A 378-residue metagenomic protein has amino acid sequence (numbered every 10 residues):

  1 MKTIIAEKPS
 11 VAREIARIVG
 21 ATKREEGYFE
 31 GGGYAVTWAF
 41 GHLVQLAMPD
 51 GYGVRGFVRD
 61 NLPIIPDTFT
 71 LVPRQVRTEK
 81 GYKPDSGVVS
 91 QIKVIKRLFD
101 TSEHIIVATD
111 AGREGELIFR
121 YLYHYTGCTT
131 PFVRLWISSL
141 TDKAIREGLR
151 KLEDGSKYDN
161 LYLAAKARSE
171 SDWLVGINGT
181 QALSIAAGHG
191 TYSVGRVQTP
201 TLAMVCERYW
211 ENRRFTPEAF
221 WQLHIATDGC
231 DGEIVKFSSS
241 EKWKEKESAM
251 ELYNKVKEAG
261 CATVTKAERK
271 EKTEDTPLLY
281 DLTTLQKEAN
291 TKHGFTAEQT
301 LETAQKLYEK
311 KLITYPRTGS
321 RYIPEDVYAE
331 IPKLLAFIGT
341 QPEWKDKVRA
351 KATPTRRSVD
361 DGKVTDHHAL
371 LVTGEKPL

Functional and structural regions predicted by a protein language model:
M1-S169, W173-V175, G179, T353-P354: Intrinsically disordered, low-complexity regulatory segments
M1-T3, T109-A111, G188-T191, R269-P277 (+2 more regions): Conserved short loop/turn motifs at secondary-structure junctions
A6-S10, E14, S90-K93, R113 (+14 more regions): Generic recognition of stable, solvent-exposed alpha-helical segments in well-folded globular domains
E7, A39, A108-D110, A226-D228 (+4 more regions): Generic beta-strand/beta-sheet core signal
I18-T22, L98, I105, Y125-T129 (+14 more regions): Conserved, well-folded catalytic cores of nucleic-acid-processing and energy-transducing macromolecular machines
A35, L43-P84, Y192-Q305, E309 (+1 more regions): Long, highly charged, low-complexity internal segments
Y158, Y162-L163, L174-G176, T303 (+1 more regions): Extended, highly charged linker/hinge segments and catalytic-adjacent loops that couple domains and form adaptable
L183-T191, K376-L378: Short, solvent-exposed helix-loop connector elements
